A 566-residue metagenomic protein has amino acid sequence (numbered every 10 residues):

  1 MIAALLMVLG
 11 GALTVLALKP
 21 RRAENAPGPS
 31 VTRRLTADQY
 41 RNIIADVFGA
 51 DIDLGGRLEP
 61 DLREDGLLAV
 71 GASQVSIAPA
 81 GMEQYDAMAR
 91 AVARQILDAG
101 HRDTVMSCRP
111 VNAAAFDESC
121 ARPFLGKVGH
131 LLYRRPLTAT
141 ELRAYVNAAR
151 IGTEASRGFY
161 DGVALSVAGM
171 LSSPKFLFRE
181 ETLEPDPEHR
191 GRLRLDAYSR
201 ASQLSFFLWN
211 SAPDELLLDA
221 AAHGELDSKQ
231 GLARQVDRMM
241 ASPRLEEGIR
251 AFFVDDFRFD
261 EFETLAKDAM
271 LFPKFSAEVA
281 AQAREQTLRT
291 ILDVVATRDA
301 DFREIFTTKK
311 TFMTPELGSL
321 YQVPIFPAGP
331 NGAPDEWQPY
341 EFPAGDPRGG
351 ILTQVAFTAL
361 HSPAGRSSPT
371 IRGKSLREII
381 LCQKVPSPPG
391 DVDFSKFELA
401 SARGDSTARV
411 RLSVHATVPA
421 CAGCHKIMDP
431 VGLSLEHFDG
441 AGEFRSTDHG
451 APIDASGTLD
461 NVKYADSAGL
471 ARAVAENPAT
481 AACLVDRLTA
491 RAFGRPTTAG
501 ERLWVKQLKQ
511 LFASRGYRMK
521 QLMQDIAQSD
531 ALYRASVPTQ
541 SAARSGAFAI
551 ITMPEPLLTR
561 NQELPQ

Functional and structural regions predicted by a protein language model:
M1-S107, H130-L131, R135-T138, L142-Y145 (+18 more regions): Aromatic- and Gly/Pro-enriched helix-to-coil junctions and flexible linker segments
N42, A168, D255, T417-K426: C-type cytochrome heme c attachment motif
D46, G55-E59, E141, R157 (+9 more regions): Short, solvent-exposed loop/turn and secondary-structure capping segments
A114-S166, P174, P187: A conserved hydrophobic secondary-structure block that centers on an alpha-helix together with its immediately flanking
F124-L132, Y145-A149, V163-L171, A201-S205 (+9 more regions): Short alpha-helical scaffolding segments that buttress acidic/His motifs in well-ordered protein cores
D196, L271-Q282, T287, I291 (+1 more regions): C-terminal, helix-dominated tail/subdomain
A222, G231-S375, L381-P386, S413 (+1 more regions): A cross-family structural signal marking well-folded subdomains
G318, D335, P339-S467, A471-A475 (+6 more regions): Sequence context surrounding c-type heme c attachment/ligation sites in exported
